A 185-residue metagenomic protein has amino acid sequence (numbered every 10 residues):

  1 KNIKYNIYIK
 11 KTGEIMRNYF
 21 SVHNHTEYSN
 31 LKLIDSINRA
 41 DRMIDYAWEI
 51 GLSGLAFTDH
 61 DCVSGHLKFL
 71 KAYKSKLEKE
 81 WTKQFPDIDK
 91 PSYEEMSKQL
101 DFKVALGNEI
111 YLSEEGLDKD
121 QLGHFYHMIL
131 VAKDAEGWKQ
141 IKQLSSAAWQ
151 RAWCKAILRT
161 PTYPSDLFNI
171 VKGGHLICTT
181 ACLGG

Functional and structural regions predicted by a protein language model:
N2-N6: Extreme N-terminal basic, low-complexity initiation segments that serve as generic localization/processing leaders
I7-G185: Phosphodiester-processing cores and adjacent nucleic acid-binding clamps
